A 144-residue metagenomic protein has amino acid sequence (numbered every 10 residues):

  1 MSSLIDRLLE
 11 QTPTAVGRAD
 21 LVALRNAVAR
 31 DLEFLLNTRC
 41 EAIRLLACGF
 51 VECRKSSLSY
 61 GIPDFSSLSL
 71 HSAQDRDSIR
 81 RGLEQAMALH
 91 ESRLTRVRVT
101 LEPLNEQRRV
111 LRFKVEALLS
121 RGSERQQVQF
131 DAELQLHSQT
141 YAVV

Functional and structural regions predicted by a protein language model:
M1-A73, S120-V144: Immediate N-terminus of the mature polypeptide
S56, Q107-F113: A short, glycine/Asx- and small/polar-enriched loop/turn that sits immediately N-terminal to a beta-strand
S59-L89, R93-P103: Acidic, low-complexity glycine/serine/threonine-rich segments
N105-R108, G122-E124: Short glycine/serine/proline-enriched coil/turn segments at secondary-structure junctions
V115-L119: A short beta-strand signature
